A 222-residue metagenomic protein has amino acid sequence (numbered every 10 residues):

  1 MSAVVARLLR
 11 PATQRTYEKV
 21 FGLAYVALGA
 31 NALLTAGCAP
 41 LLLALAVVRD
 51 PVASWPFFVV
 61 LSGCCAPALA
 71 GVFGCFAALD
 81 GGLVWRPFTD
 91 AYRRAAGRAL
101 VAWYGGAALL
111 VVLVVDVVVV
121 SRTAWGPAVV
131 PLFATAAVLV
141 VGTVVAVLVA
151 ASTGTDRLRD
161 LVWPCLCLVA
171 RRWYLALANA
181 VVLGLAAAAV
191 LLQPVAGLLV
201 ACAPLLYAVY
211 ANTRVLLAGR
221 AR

Functional and structural regions predicted by a protein language model:
M1-V120, W125-V129, T143-V145, A150-R222: Helix-coil boundary and N-terminal low-complexity module in membrane systems
F133-V138: Small-residue-enriched core segments of transmembrane alpha-helices in multipass membrane transport and channel
